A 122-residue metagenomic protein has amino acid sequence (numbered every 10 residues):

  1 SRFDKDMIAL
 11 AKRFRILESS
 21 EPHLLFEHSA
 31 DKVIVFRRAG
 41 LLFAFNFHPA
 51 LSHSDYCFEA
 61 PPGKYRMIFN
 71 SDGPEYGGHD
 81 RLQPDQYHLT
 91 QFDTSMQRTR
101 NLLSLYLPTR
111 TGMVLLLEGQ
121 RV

Functional and structural regions predicted by a protein language model:
S1-V122: Carbohydrate-interacting/catalytic domains
